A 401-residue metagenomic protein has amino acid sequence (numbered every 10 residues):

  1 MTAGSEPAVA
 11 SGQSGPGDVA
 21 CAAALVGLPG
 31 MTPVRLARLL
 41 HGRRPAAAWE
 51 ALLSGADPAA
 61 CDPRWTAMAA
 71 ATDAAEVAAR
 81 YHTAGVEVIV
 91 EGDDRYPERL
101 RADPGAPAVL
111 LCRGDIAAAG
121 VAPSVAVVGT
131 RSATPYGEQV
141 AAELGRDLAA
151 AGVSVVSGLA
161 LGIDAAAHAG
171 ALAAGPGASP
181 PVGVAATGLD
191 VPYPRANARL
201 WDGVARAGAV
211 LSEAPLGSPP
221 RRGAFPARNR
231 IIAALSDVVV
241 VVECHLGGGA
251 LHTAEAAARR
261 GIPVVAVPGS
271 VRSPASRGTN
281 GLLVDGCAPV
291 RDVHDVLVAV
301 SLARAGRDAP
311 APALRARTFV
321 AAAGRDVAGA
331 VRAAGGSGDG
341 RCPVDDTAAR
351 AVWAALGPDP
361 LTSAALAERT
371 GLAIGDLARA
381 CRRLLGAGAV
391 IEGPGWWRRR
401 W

Functional and structural regions predicted by a protein language model:
M1-D18, V90-W401: Glycine-biased, small-residue-rich flexible motifs in mid-sequence functional cores and linkers
M1-E98, G375, A387, E392-W396 (+1 more regions): Short, small/acidic-rich helices and loops at N termini and domain boundaries of DNA replication/processing enzymes
